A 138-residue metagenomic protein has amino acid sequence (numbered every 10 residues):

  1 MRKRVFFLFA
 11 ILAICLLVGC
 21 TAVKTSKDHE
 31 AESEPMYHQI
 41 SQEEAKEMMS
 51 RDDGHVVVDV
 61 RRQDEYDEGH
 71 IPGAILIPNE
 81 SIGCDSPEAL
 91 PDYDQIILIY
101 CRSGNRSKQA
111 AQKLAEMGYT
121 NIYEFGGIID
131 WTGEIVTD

Functional and structural regions predicted by a protein language model:
R2-L8, C15-M48, H55, D67-I96 (+1 more regions): Rhodanese-like catalytic fold shared by cysteine-dependent sulfurtransferases and DSP/PTP-type phosphatases
V60-E65: Short, polar loop motifs at secondary-structure junctions
